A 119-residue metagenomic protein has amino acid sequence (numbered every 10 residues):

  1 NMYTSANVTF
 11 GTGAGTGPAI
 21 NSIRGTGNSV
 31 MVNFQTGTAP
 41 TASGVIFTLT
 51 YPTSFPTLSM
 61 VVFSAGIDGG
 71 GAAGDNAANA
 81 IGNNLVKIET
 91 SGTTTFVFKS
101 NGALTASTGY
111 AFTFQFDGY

Functional and structural regions predicted by a protein language model:
N1-T53, T90-Y119: Extracellular receptor-binding modules and their adjoining Ser/Thr/Gly/Asp/Asn-rich linkers
T57-N83: Terminal beta-strand-rich extracellular "head" domains that mediate receptor/glycan or other ligand binding
L85-K87: Lipid interaction determinants
